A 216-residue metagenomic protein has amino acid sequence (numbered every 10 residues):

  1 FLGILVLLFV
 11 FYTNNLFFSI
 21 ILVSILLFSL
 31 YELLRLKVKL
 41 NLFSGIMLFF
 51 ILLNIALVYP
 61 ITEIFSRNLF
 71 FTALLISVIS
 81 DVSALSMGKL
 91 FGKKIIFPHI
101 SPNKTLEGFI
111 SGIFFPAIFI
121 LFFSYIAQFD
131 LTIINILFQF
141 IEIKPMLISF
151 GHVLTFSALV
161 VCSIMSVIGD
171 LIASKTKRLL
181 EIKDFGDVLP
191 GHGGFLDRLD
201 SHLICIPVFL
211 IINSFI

Functional and structural regions predicted by a protein language model:
F1-I164: Membrane-embedded alpha-helical bundles of polytopic integral membrane proteins
G3, P116-A117, R198, C205 (+1 more regions): Hydrophobic transmembrane alpha-helices of multi-pass small-molecule transporters
G92-F97, R178-D187: Juxtamembrane helix-boundary/capping and inter-helix hinge elements in multi-pass membrane proteins
I110, D187-L203: Divalent-cation-assisted or electrostatically stabilized phosphate/pyrophosphate-binding catalytic cores
I126, L210-I216: Juxtamembrane boundary at the C-terminal end of a transmembrane helix
K177, H202-V208: C-terminal transmembrane helix pair
